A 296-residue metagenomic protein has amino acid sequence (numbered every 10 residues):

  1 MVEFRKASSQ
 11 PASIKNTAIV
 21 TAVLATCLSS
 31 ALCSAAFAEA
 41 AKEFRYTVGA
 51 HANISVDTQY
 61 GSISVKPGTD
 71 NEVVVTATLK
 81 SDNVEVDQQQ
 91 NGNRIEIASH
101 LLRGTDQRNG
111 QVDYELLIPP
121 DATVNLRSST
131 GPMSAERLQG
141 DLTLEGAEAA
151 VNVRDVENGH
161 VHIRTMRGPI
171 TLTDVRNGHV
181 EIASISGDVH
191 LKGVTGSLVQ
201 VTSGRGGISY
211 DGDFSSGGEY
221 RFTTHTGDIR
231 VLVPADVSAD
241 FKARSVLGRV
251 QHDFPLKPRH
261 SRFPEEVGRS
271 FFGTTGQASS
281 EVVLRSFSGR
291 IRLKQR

Functional and structural regions predicted by a protein language model:
M1-R296: Intrinsically disordered, low-complexity terminal regions
